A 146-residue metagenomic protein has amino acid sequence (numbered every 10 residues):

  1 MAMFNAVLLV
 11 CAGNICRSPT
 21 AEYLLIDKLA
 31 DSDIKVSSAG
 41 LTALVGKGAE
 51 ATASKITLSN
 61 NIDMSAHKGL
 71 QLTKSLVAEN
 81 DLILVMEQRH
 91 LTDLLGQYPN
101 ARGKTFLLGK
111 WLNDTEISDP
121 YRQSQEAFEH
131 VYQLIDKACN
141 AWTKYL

Functional and structural regions predicted by a protein language model:
A2-E79, K144: Conserved active-site segments centered on acidic
L9, L84-V85: Hydrophobic beta-strand core positions in alpha/beta domains
S18, E87-Q88: Helix N-cap/beta->alpha junction signal
S38, M86-E87: Residue-level recognition of conserved beta-strand positions in structured domain cores
L82, Q88-L146: Phosphate-binding/catalytic loops
